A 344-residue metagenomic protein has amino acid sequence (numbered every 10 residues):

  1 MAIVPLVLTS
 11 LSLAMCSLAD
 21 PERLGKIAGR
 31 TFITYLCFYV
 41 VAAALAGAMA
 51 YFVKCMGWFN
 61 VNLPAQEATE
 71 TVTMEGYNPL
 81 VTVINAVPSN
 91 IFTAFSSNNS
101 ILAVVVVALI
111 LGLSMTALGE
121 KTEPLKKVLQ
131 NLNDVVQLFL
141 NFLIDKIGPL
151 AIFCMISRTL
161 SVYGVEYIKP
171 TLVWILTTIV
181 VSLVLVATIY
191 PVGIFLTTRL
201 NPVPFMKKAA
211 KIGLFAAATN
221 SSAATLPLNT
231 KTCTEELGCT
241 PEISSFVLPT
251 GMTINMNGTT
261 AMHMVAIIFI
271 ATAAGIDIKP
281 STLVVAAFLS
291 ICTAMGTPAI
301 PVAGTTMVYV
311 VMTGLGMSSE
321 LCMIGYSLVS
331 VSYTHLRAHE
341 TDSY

Functional and structural regions predicted by a protein language model:
M1-A2, Y51, N98-A103, L140-D145 (+5 more regions): Membrane-interfacial loop-to-helix junctions in multi-pass transporters
L6-V7, G148-A151, S221-N229, T259-V265 (+1 more regions): Transmembrane helix boundary and interhelical junction motifs in multipass membrane proteins
C16-R23, W58, G119-E123, N131 (+6 more regions): Juxtamembrane helix-boundary/capping and inter-helix hinge elements in multi-pass membrane proteins
K26, T93, K127-F142, K207-F215 (+4 more regions): Short amphipathic alpha-helical coupling elements at transmembrane boundaries
R30-P204: Signature of multi-pass transmembrane helix bundles
R30-Y39, L172-I189, K208-F215, V284-T297 (+1 more regions): Small-residue-enriched core segments of transmembrane alpha-helices in multipass membrane transport and channel
I212-A294: Helix-loop-helix junctions within the multi-pass membrane cores of secondary transporters/permeases
T334-T341: Conserved small/polar residues in nucleotide/adenosyl-binding loops
